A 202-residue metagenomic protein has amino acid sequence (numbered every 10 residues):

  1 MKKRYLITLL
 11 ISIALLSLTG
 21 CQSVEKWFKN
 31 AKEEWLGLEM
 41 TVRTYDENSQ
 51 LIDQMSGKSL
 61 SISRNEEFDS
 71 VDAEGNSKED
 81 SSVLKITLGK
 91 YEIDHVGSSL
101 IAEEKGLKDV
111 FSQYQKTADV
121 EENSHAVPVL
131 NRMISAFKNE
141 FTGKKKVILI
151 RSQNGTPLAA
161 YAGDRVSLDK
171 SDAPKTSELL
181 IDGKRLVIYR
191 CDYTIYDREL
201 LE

Functional and structural regions predicted by a protein language model:
M1-I7: Bacterial N-terminal signal peptides that target proteins for export
S17-G20: C-terminal motif of bacterial Sec signal peptides marking the signal peptidase cleavage site
Q22-V24: Bacterial signal peptide processing site
K26-L36: Short, low-complexity, disordered segments immediately C-terminal to signal peptides in bacterial exported proteins
L36-L38, K78-F137, A173-E202: C-terminal partner/receptor-binding element of secreted or periplasmic proteins
L36-S49, K144-N154: A short beta-strand micro-motif
T41-G75: Post-signal-peptide N-terminal segment of Sec-exported extracytoplasmic proteins
L60-D72, V110-P174: Mature extracytoplasmic domains of secretory-pathway proteins
